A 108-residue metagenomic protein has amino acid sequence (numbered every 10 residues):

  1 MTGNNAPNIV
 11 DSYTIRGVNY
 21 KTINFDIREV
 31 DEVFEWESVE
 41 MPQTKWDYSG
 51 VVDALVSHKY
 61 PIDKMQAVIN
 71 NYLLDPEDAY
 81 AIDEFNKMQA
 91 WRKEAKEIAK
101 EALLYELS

Functional and structural regions predicted by a protein language model:
T2-S108: A preference for well-ordered globular domain cores that mediate specific macromolecular interactions or catalysis
